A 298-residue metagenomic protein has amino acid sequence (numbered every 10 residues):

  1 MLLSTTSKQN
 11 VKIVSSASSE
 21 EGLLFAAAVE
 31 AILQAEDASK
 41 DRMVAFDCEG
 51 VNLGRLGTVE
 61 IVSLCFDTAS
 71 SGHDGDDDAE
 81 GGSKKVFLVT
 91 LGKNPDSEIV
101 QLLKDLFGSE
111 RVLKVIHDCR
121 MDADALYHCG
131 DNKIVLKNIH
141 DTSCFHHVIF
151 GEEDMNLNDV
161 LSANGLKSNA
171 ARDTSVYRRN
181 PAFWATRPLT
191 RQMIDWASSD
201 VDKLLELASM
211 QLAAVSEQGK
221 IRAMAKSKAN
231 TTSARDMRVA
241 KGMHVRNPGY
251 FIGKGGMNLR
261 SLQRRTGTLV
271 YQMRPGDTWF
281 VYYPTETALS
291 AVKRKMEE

Functional and structural regions predicted by a protein language model:
M1-V44, C48, G72-D76, I99: N-terminal accessory regions of nucleic-acid-interacting proteins
L2, G54, V215-R238: Common nucleic-acid-contacting/processivity interface regions adjacent to the catalytic cores of nucleic-acid enzymes
S4-T6, N10-I13, S63, D67-G72 (+2 more regions): Active-site-proximal helix-loop-helix substrate-binding element of RNase H-like nuclease domains
A45, I61-L64: Non-catalytic, usually N-terminal nucleic-acid engagement modules in DNA/RNA processing proteins
C48-G50, H117-D118: Flexible glycine-rich surface loops and low-complexity tracts that mediate binding to linear polymers
E49-L53, A69: Short active-site-proximal "capping" loops at secondary-structure junctions
G54-E60: A cross-family signal for N-terminal binding/gating loops and helix N-caps that shape access to the active site
A225-E298: Predominantly single-stranded RNA-binding modules in RNA-associated proteins
